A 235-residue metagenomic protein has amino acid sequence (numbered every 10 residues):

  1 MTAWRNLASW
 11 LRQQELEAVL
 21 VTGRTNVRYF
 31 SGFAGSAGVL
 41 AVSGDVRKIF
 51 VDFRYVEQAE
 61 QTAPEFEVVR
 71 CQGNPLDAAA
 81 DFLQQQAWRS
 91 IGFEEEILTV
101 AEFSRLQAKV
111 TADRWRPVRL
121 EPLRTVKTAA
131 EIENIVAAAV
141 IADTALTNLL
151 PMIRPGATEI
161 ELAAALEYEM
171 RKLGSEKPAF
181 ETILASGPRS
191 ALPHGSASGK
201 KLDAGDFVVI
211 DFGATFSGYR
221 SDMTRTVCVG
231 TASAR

Functional and structural regions predicted by a protein language model:
M1-R235: Active-site neighborhoods and metal-handling regions in enzymes and metal-associated proteins
